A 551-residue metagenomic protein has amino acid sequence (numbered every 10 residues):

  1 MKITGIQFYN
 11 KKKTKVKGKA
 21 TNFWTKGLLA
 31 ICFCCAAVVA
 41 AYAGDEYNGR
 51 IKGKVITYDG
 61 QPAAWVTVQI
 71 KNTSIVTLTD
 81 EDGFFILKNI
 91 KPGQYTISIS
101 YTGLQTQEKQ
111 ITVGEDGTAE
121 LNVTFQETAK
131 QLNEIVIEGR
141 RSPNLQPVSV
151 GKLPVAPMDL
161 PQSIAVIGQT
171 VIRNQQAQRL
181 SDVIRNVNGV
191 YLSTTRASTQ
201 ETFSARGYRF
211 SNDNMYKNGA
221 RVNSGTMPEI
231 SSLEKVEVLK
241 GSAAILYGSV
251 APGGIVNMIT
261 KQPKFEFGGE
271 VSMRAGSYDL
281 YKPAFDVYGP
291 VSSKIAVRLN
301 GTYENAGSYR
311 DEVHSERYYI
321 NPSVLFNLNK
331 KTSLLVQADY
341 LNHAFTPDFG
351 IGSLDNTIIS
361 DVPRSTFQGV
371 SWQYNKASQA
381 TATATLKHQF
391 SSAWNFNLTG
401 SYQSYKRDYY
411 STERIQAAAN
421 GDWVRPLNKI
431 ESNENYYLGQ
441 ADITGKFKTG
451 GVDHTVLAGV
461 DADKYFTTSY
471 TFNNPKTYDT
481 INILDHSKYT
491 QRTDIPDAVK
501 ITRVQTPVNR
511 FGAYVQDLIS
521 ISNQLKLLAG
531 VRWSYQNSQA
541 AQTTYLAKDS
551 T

Functional and structural regions predicted by a protein language model:
K2, K15, A20, A30 (+1 more regions): Periplasm-facing N-terminal accessory domains of Gram-negative outer-membrane beta-barrel systems
Q61-A64, Q69-S74, I86-K88, G117 (+1 more regions): Acidic, small-polar-rich N-terminal luminal/periplasmic segments of exported/outer-membrane proteins
S142, F210, V222, Y278 (+8 more regions): Structural signature of outer-membrane beta-barrel domains
S232-E234, I245-P322, L328-T332, A380: Outer-membrane beta-barrel translocator/receptor signature
V271-A275, L299-Y303, P322, V336-Y340 (+3 more regions): Transmembrane beta-barrel strands of outer-membrane/channel proteins
G276-D279, E312-E316, V370-S378, K429-N435 (+2 more regions): Short sequence motifs at beta-strands and strand-loop junctions characteristic of Gram-negative outer-membrane
E304, S308, N321-Q389, Y402-E434 (+1 more regions): Acidic/polar loop-and-plug regions of large Gram-negative outer-membrane beta-barrel proteins
T383-Y405, P426-A541: Face-selective signature of the C-terminal outer-membrane beta-barrel domain
